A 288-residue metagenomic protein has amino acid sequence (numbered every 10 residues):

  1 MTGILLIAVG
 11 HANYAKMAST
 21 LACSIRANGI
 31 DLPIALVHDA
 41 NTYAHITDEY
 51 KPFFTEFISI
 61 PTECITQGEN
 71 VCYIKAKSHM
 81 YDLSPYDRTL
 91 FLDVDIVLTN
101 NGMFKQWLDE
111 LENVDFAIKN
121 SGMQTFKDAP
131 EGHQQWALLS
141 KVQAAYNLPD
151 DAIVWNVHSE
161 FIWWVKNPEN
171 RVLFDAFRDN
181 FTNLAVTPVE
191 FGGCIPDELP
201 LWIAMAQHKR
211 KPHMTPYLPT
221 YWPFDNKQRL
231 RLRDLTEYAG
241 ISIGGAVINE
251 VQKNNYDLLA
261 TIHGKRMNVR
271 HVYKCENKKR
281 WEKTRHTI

Functional and structural regions predicted by a protein language model:
M1-I288: Glycosyltransferase catalytic domains, chiefly GT-A lineage
